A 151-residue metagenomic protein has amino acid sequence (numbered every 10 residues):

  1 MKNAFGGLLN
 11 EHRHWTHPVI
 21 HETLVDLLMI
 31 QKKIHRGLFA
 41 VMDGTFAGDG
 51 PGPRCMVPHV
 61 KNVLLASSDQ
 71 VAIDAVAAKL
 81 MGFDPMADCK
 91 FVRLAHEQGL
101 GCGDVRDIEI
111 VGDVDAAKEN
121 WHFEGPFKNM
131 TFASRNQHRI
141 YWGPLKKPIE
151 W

Functional and structural regions predicted by a protein language model:
M1-W151: Extended, low-polarity segments enriched in aliphatic/aromatic residues
